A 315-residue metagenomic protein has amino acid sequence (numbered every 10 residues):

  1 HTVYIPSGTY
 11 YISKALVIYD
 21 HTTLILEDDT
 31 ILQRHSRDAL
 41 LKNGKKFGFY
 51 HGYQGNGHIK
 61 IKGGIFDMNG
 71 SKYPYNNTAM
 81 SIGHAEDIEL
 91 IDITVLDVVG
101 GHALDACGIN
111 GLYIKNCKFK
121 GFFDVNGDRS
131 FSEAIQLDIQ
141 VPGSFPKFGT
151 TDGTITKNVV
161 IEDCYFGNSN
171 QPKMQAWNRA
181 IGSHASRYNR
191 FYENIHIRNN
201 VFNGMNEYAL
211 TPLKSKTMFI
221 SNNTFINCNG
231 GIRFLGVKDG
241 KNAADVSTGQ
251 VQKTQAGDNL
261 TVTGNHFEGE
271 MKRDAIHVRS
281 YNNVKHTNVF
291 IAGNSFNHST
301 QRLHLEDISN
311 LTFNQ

Functional and structural regions predicted by a protein language model:
H1-P6: Acidic Gly/Asp/Thr-rich repetitive segments characteristic of extracellular carbohydrate-active and adhesion proteins
Y10-I25, L32-K62, N69-D87, D105-A106 (+2 more regions): Extracellular beta-strand-rich solenoid/capping regions of secreted or surface-exposed proteins that bind or remodel
Y11-A15, Q33-D38, G70-T78, V98-A106 (+8 more regions): Short glycine/acidic-rich loop motifs that flank beta-strands on beta-rich extracellular proteins
Y19-T22, E27, N56, I61 (+24 more regions): Parallel beta-helix/beta-solenoid
Y50-Y53, G127-R129, V141-T154, M174 (+3 more regions): Intrinsically disordered, low-complexity Ser/Thr- and acidic-rich flexible linkers and loops, especially at boundaries
I65, H84, D92-T94, G108 (+3 more regions): Short, structured patches in soluble enzyme cores that scaffold and shape functional sites
H196-Y281: Eukaryotic tandem repeat interaction scaffolds
